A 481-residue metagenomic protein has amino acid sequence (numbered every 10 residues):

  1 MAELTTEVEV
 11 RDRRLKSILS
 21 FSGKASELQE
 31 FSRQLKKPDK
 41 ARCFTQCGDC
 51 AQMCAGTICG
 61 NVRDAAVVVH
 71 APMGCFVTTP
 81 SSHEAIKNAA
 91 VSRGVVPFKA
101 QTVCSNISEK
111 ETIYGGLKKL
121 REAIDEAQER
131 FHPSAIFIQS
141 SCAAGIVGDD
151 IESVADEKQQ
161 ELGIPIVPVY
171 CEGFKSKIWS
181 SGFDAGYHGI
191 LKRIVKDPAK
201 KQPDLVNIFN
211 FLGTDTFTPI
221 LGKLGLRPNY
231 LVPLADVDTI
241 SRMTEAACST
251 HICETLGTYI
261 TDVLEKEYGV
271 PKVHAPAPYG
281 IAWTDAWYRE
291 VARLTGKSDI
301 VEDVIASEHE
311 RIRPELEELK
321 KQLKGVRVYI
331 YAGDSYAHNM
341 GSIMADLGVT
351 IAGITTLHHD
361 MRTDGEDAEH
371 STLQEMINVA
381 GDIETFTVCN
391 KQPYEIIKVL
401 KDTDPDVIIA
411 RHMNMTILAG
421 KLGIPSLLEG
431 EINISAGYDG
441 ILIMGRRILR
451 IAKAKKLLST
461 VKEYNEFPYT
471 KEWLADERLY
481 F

Functional and structural regions predicted by a protein language model:
M1-F481: An N-terminal assembly and electron-transfer interface module characteristic of large anaerobic redox and radical
